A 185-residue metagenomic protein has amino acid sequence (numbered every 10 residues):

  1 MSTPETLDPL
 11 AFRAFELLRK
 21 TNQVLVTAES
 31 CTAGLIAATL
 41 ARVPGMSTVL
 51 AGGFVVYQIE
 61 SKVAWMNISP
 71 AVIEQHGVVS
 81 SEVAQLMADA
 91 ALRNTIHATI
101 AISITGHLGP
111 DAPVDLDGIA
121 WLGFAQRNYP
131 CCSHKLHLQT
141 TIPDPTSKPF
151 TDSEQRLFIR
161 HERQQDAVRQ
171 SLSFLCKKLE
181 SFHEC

Functional and structural regions predicted by a protein language model:
M1-C185: Short alpha-helical segments enriched in small residues
